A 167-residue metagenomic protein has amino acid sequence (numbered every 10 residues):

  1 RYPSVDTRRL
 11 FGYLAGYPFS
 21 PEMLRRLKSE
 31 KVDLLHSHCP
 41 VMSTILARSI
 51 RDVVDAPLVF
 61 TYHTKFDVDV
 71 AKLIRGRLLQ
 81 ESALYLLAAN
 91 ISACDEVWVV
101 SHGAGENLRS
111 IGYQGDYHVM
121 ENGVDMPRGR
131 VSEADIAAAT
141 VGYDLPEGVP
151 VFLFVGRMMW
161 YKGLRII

Functional and structural regions predicted by a protein language model:
Y2-S37, M42-S49, V53, E81 (+1 more regions): An amphipathic, basic-hydrophobic alpha-helix
C39, T64, S101-H102: Helix N-cap/beta->alpha junction signal
D52-V53, Q80-V97, I111: Membrane-proximal helix-turn-helix segments that form the acceptor-binding/catalytic region of lipid-linked
V54-P57, Q114-G115: A short helix->loop->beta-strand "cap" motif at the edges of active sites that frequently abuts
P57-V59, D67-A89: Nucleotide-sugar donor phosphate/pyrophosphate-binding loop at the beta->alpha transition of glycosyltransferases
G103, G123: Carbohydrate-associated surface elements
R130-L145: A short helix/loop element that forms part of the nucleotide-sugar donor recognition site in Leloir-type
L145-K162: Conserved donor-binding/catalytic core segment of Leloir-type glycosyltransferases
